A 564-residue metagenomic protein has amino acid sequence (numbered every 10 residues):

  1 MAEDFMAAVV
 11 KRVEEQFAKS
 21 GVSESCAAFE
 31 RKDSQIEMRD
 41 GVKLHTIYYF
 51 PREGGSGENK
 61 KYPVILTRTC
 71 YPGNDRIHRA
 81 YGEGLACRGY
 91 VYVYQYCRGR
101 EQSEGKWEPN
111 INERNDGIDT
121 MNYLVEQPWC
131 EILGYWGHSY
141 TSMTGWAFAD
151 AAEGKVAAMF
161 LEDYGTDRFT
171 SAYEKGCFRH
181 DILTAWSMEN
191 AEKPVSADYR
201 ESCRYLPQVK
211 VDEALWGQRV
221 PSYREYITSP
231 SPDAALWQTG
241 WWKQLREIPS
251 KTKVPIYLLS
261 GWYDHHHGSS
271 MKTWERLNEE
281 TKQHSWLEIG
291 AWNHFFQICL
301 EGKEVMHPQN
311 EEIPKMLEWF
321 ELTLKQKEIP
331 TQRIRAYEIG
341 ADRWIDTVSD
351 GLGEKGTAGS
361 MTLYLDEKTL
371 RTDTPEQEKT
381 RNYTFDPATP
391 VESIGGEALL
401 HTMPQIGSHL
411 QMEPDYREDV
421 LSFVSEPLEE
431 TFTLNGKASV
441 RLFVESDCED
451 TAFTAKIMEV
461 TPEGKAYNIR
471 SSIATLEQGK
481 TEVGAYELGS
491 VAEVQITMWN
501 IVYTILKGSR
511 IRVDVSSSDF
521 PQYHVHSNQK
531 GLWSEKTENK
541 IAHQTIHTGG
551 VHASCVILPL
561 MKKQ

Functional and structural regions predicted by a protein language model:
A2-A7, K19-S20, C87, D150-K251: Accessory cap/linker subdomain of secreted extracellular hydrolases
A2-Q16, G21, E30-Q35, E312 (+1 more regions): Glycine/threonine-rich phosphate-binding loop and adjacent beta-strand/alpha-helix elements that clamp
R39-G55: A short loop-to-beta-strand scaffold at the N-terminal edge of the catalytic core in hydrolase folds
R52-E126, C299-K303, E449, A455 (+2 more regions): Cap/lid segment of the alpha/beta-hydrolase catalytic domain
W136, Y140-S202, W262, T281-E318: A catalytic-pocket lid/entrance helix-loop region that shapes and gates access to the active site across common
T252, L258-S260: Short beta-strand/loop motif that positions the catalytic acidic residue of the alpha/beta-hydrolase fold
Y263-H267: Acidic catalytic loop of the alpha/beta-hydrolase fold
G268-S285: Active-site-adjacent alpha-helix of alpha/beta-hydrolase-fold enzymes
